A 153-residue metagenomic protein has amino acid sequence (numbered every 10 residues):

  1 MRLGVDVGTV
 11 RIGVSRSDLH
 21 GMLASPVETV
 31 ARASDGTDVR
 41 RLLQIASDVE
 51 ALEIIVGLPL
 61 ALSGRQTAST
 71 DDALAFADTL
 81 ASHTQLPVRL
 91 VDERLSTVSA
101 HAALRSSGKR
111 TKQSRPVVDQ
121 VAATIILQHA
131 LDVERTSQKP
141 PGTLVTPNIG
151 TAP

Functional and structural regions predicted by a protein language model:
M1-V5, T9-P153: Phosphate- and other anionic-substrate recognition elements at nucleic-acid/protein interfaces
